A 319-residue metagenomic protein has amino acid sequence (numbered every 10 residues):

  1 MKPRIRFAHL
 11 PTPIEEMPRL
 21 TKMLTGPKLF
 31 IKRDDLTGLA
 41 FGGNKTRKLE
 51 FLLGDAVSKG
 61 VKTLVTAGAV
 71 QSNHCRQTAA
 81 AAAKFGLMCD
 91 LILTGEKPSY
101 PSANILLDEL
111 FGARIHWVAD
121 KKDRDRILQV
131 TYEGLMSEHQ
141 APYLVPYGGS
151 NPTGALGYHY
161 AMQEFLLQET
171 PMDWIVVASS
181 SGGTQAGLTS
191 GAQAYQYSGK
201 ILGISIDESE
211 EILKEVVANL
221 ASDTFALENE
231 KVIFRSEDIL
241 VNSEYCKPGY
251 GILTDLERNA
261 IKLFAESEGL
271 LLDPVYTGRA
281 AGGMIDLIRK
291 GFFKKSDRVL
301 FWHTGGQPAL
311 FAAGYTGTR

Functional and structural regions predicted by a protein language model:
M1-R319: PLP-dependent amino-acid enzyme catalytic core
